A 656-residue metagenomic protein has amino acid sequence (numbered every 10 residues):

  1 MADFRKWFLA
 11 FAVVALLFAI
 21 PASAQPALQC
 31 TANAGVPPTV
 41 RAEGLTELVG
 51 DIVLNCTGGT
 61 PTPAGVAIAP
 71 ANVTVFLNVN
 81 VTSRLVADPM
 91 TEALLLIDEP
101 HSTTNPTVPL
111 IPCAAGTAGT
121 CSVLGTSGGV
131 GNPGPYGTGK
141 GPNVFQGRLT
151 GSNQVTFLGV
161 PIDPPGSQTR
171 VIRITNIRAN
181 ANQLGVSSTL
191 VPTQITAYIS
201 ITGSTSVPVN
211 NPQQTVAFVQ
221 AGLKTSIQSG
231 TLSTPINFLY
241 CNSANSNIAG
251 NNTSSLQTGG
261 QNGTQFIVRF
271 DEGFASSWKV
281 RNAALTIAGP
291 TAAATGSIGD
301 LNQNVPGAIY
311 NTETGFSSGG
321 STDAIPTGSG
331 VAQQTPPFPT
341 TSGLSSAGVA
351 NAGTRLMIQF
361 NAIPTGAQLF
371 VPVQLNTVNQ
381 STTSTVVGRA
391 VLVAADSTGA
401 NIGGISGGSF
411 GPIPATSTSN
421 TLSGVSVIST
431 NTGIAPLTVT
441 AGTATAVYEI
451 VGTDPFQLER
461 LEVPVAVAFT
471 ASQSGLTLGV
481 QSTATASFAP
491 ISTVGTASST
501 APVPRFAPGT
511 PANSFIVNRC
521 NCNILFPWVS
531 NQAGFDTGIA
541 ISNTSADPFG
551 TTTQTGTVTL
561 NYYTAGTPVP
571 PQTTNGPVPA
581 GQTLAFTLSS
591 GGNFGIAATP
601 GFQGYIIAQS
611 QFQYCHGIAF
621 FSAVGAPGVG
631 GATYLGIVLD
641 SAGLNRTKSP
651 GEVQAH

Functional and structural regions predicted by a protein language model:
M1-A27: Sec-dependent, cleavable N-terminal signal peptides
A24-H656: Gly/Pro-rich, tryptophan- and cysteine-flecked surface segments typical of secreted/extracellular proteins
